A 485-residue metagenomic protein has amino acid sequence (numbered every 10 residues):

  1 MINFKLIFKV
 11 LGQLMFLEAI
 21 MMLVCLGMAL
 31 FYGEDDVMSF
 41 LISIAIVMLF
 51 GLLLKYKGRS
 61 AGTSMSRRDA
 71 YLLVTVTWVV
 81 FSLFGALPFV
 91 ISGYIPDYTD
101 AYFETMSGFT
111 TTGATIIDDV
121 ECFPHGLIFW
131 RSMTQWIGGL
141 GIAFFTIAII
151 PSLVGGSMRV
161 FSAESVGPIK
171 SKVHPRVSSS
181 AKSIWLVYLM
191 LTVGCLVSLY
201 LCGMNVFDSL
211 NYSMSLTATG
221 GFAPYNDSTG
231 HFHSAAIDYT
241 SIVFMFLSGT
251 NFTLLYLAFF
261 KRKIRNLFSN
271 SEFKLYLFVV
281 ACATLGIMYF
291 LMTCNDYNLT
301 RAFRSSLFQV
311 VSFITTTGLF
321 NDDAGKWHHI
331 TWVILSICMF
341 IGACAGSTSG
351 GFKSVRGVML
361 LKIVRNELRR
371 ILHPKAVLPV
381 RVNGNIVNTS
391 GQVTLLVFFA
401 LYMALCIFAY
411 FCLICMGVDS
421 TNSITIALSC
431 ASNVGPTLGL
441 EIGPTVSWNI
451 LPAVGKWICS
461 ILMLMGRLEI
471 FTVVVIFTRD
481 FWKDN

Functional and structural regions predicted by a protein language model:
M1-N485: Membrane-proximal intracellular helices of multi-pass ion channels
